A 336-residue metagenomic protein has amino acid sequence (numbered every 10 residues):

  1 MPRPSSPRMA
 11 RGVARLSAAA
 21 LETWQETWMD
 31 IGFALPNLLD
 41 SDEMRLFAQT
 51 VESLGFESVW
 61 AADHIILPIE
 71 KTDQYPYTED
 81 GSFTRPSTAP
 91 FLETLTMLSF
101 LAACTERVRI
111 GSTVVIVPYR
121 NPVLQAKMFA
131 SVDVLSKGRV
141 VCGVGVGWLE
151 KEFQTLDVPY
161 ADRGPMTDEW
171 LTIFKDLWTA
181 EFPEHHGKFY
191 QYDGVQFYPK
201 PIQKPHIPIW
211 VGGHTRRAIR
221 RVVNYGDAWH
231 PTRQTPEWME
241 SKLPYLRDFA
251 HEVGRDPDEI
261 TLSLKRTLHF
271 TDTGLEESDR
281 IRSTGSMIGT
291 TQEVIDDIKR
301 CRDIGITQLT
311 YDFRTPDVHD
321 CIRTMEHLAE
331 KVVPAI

Functional and structural regions predicted by a protein language model:
P7, A14, A18-I336: Active-site-adjacent structural elements that line small-molecule/cofactor binding pockets in enzymes
